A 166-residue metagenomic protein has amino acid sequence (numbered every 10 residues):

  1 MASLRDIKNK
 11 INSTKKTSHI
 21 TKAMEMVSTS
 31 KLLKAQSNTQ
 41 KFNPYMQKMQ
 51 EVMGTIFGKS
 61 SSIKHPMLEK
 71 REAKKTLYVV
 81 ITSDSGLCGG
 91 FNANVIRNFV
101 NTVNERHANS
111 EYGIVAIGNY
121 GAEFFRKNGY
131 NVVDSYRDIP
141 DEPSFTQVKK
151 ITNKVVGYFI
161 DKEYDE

Functional and structural regions predicted by a protein language model:
A2-E166: Conserved loop-to-helix interface motifs that mediate assembly, gating, or partner/ligand docking in ancient ring
